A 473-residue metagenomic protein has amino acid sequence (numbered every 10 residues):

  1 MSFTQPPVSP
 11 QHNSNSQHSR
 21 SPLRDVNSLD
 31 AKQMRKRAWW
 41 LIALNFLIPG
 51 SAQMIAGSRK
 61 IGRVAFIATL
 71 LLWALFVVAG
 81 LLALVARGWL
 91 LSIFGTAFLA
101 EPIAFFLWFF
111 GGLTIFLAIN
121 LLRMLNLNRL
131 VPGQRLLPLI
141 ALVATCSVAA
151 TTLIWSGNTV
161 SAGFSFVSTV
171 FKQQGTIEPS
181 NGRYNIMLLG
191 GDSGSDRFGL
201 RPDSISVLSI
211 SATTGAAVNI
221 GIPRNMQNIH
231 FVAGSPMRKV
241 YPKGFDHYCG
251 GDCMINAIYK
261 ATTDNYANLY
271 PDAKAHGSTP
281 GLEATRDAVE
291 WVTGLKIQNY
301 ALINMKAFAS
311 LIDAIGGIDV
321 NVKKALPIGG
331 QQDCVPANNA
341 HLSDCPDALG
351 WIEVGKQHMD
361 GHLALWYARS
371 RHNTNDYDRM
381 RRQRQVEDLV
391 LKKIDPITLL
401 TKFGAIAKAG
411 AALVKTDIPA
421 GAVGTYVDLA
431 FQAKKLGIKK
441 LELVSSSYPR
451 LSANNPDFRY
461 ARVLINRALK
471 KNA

Functional and structural regions predicted by a protein language model:
M1-A52, S92, F116, N128: Terminal targeting segments of Actinobacterial cell-envelope proteins
Q33-A68, L72-W73, G111: Hydrophobic, aromatic-rich membrane-embedded alpha-helical segments
R35, R59-F66, I93-L107, R135-P138: Membrane-water interface of alpha-helical transmembrane segments
Q53-K60, T114-L136: Cytoplasmic membrane-interface segments at the C-terminal ends of transmembrane helices
L71-N126: Membrane-embedded alpha-helical segments of integral membrane proteins
A74, F109-I119, S147-I154, G424 (+1 more regions): Alpha-helical transmembrane segments
V131-A162: Internal/C-terminal transmembrane anchor helices
W155-A473: Non-catalytic, solvent-exposed segments at the cell envelope interface
